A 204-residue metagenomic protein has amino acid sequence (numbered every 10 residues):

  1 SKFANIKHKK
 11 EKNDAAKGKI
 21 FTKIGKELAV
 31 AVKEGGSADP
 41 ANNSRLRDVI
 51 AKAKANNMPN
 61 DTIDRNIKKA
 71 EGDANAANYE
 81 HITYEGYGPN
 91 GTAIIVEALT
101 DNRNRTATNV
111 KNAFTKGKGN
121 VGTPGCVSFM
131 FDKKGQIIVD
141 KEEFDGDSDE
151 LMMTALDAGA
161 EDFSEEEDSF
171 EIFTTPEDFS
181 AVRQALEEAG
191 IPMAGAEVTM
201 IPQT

Functional and structural regions predicted by a protein language model:
S1-G122, C126-I138, T199-Q203: N-terminal cationic and glycine-rich segments that engage phosphates or anionic surfaces
R105-Q184, A189: Glycine- and Gly-Pro-enriched alpha-helical subdomains that act as flexible, kink-prone "lid/hinge" or packing modules
S164-E166, A196-T199: Short beta-strands and strand-loop turn motifs
E187-V198: Charged, low-hydrophobicity low-complexity segments
